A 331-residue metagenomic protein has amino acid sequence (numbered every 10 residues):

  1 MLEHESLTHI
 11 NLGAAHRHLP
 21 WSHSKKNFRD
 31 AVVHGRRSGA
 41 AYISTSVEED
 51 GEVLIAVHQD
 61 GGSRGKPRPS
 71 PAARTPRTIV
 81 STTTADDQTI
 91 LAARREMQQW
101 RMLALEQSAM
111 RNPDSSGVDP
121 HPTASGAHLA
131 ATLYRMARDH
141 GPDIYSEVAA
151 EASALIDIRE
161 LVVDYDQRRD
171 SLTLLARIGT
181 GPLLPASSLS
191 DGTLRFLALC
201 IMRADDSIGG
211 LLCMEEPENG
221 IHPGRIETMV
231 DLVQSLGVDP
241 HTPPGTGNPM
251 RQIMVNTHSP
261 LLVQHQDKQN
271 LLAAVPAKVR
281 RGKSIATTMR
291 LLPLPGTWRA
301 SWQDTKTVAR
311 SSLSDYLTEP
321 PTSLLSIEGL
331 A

Functional and structural regions predicted by a protein language model:
M1-N11, K66-P69, T173-L175, R280-G296: Short, well-ordered strand-loop elements centered on a beta-strand within folded domains, enriched for acidic residues
M1-S146: Electropositive, glycine-dotted interaction segments that contact anionic polymers or phosphate-rich ligands
E5-S6, R195-M202, L232, N256 (+1 more regions): Phosphate-binding glycine-rich loops of NTP-binding sites
L12, Q107-M110, E218, S259-L262 (+1 more regions): Conserved nucleotide-binding/hydrolysis micro-motifs of P-loop NTPases
S153, D157-A204, C213-E227: Conserved ABC ATPase signature
A204-S207, T246: Phosphate-binding P-loop
G209-C213, Q252: Residue-level preference for the first positions of well-ordered beta-strands
E227-A331: C-terminal lobe/lid and adjacent interdomain/linker elements of RecA-like ASCE P-loop ATPase modules
